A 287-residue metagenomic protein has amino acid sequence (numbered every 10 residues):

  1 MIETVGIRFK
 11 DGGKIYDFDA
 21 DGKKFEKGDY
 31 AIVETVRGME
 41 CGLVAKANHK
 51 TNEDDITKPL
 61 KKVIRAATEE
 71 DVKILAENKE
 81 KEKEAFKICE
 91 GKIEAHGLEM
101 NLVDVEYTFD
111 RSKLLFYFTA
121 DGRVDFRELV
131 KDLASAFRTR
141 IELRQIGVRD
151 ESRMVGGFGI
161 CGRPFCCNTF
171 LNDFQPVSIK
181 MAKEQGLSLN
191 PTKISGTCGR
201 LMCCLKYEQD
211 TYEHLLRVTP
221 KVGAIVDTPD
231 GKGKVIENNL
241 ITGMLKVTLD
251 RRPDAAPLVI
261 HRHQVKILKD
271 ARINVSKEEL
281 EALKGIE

Functional and structural regions predicted by a protein language model:
M1-I15, I194-Y207, R252-P253: Short, basic/aromatic beta-hairpin or loop at an interaction surface
M1-P191: Acidic-enriched and Gly/Ser
T35-E40, A224-K232: Short coil-to-beta-strand transition motifs
N48-N52, N238-G243: Short, conserved beta-turn/loop elements at beta-strand boundaries and strand-helix junctions
G157-T228, I236: Conserved glycine-centered short motifs in functionally critical loops
N239-R262: Basic/aromatic-rich interaction segments and small domains that mediate binding to polyanionic partners
P257-E287: Intrinsically disordered, low-complexity linker and terminal regions at domain boundaries
